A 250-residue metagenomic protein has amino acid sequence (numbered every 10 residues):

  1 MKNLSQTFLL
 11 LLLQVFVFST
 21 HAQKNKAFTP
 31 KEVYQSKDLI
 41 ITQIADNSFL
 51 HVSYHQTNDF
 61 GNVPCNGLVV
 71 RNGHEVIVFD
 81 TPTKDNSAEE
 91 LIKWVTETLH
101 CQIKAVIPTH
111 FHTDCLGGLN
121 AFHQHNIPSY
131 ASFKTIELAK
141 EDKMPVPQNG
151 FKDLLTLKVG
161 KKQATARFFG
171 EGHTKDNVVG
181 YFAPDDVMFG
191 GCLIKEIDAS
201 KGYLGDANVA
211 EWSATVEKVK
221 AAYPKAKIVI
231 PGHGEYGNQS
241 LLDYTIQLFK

Functional and structural regions predicted by a protein language model:
M1-N25: Bacterial Sec-dependent N-terminal signal peptides
N25-F28, S36-D38, Q43, Y130-G170 (+2 more regions): Metallo-beta-lactamase
T42-I92, V179-C192: Conserved beta-strand hairpin/beta-sheet module of binuclear metal-dependent hydrolase folds, prominently
N47, V70, D80, V95 (+9 more regions): Divalent metal-coordination and catalytic microenvironments
L50-V52, V69, I77-F79, K104-P108 (+6 more regions): Structural recognition of the beta-strand scaffold that forms the well-ordered cores of secreted hydrolase catalytic
G67, A88-I92, L116-L119, S213-V216 (+1 more regions): Extracytoplasmic/secreted envelope proteins and their assembly/folding machinery, especially bacterial periplasmic
H74-I77, N86-Y130: Active-site metal-binding motif and surrounding structural segment of the metallo-beta-lactamase
E75-V76, T83-K84, F169-G172, D176-T245: Metallo-beta-lactamase
